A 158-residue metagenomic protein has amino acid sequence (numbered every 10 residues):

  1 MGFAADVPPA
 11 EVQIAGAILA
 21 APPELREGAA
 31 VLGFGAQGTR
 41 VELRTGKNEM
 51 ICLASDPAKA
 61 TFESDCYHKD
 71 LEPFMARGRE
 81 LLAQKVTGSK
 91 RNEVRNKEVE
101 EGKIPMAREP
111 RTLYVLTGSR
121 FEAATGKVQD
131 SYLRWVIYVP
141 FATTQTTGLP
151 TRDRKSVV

Functional and structural regions predicted by a protein language model:
F3-E93: N-terminal secretory signal peptides
G33-G35, A54, L116-G118, V139-F141: Pocket-edge structural micro-motifs
K47-E49, Y132-V136: Extracellular structured ligand-interaction cores
T61, K69-R134: Mature extracytoplasmic domains of secretory-pathway proteins
Y67-H68, Y138-P140: Helix N-cap / beta->alpha transition motif
T144-G148: Substrate-binding/catalytic groove segments of enzymes that remodel or degrade extracellular structural polymers
R152: Short, surface-exposed ligand- or partner-binding patches at beta-edge/loop junctions that are enriched in aromatics
V157: Conserved small/polar residues in nucleotide/adenosyl-binding loops
